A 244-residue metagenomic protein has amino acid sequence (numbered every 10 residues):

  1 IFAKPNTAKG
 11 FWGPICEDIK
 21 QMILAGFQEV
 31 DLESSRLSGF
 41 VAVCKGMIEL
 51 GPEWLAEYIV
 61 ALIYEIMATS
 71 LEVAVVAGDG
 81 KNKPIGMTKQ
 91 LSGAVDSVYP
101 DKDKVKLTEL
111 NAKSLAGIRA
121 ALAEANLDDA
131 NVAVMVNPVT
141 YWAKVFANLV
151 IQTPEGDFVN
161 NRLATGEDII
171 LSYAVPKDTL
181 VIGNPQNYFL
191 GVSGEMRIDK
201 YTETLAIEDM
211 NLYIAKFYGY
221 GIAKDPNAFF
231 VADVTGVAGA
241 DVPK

Functional and structural regions predicted by a protein language model:
I1-G39: Assembly/oligomerization interface modules of large self-assembling protein complexes
F2-P5, C44, N137-V139, S172 (+2 more regions): Structured loops at beta-to-helix junctions and adjacent beta-edge loops in soluble globular domains
K9-G13, G51-P52, A143-F146, I222-K224: Short helix/loop capping segments that flank catalytic or ligand/cofactor-binding pockets
D31-E49, T140: Extended, low-charge hydrophobic alpha-helical regions
V41, K45, E49-V105: Acidic, glycine-rich loop-and-beta core segments that form the ion-binding/anion-interacting portion of active sites
K81-F217, D241-K244: Extended oligomerization regions of viral-like shell subunits
I222, N227-K244: Structural signal for terminal/edge beta-strands and the immediately following C-terminal loop/tail that closes
